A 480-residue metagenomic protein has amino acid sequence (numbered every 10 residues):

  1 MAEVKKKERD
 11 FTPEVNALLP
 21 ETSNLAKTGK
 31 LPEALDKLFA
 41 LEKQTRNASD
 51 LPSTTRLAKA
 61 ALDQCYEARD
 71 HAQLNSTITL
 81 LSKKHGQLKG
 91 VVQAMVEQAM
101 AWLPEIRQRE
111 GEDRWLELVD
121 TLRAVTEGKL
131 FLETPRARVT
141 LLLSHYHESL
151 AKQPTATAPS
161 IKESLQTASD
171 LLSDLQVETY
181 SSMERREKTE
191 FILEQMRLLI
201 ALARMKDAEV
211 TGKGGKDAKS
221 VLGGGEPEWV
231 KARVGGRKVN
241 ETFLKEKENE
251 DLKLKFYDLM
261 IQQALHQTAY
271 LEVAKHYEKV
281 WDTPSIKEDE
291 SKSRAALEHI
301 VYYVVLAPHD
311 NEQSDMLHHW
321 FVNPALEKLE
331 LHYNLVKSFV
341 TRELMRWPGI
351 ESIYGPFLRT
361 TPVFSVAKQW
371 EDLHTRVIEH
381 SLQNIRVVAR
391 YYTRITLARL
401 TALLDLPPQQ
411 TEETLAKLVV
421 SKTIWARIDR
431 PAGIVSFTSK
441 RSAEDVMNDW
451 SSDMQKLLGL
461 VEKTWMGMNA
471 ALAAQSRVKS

Functional and structural regions predicted by a protein language model:
M1-Q108, L116-A124, L130-I161, Q166-S480: Charged, E/D/K/R/S-rich low-complexity terminal regions of large eukaryotic assembly subunits
